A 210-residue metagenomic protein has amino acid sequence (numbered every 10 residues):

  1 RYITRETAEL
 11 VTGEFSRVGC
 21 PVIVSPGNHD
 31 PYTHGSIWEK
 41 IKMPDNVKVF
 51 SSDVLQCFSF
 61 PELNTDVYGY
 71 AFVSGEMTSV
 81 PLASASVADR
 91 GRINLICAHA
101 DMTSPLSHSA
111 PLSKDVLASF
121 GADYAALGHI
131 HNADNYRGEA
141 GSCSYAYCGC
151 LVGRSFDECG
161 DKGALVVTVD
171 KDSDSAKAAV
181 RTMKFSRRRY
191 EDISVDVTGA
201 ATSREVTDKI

Functional and structural regions predicted by a protein language model:
Y2-D161, T168: His/Asp/Glu-rich metal-coordinating catalytic cores of metallo-dependent phosphodiesterases/hydrolases acting on
V54-L63, Y147-I210: Binuclear metal-dependent phosphoesterase catalytic core
